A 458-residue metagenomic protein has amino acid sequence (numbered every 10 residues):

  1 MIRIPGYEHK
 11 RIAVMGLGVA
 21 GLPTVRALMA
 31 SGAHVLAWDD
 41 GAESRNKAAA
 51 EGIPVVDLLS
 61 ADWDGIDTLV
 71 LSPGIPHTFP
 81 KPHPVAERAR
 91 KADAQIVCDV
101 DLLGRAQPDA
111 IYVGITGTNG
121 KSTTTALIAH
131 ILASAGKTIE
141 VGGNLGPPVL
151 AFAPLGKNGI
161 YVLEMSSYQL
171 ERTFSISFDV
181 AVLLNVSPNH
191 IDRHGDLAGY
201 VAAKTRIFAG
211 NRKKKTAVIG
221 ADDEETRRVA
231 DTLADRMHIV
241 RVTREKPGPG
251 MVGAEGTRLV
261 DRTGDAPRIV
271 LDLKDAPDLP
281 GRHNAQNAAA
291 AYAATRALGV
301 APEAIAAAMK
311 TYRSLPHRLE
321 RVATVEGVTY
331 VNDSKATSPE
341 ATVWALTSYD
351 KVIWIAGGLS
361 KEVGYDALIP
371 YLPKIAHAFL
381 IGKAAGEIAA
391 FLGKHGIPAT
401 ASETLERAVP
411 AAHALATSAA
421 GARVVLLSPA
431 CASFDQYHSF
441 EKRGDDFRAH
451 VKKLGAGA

Functional and structural regions predicted by a protein language model:
M1-C98, L102, L454-G457: N-terminal leader/targeting and accessory segments in enzymes
R3-R11, L22-S31, L271-I375: Nucleotide phosphate-binding/pyrophosphate-handling subdomain across enzymes that bind or process nucleotide phosphates
G18, G41, L145, D222-D223 (+2 more regions): Residues in the short beta-alpha loop(s) of Rossmann-like NAD(P)-binding domains
A33-D40, A217-A221, I355-A356, P373-A384: Short internal beta-strands
H34-D39, E140-V141, V162, R241 (+1 more regions): Short beta-strand "acidic-cap" motif of Rossmann-like dinucleotide-binding folds
D39, D57-L59, V97-L102, E140 (+4 more regions): Beta-strand->loop->alpha-helix junctions that form or flank phosphate-binding loops in nucleotide-handling enzymes
W63-D64, P73, H77-A221, E225-M237 (+5 more regions): Phosphate-binding loop of NTP-binding sites
Y365-R423, A458: C-terminal helical cap/extension that packs against the catalytic core of soluble nucleotide-cofactor enzymes
